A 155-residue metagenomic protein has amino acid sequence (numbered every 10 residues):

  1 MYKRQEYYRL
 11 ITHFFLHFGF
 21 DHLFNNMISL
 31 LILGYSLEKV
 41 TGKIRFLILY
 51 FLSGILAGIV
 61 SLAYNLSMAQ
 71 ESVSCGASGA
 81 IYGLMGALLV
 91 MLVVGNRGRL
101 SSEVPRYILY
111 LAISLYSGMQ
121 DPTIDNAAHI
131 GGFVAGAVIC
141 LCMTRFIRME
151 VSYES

Functional and structural regions predicted by a protein language model:
K3-S155: A detector for small-residue-rich transmembrane helices and their helix-helix packing motifs
